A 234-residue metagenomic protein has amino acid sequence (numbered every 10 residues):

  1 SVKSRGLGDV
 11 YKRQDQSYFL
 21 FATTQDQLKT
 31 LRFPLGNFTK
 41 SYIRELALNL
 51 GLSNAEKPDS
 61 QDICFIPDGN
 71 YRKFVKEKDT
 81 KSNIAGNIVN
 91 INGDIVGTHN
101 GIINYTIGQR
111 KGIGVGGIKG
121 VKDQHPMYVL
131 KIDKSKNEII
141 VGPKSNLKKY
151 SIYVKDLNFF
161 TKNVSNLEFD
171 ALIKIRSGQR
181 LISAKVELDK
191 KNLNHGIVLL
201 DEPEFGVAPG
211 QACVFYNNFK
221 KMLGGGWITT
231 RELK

Functional and structural regions predicted by a protein language model:
S1-Y11: Single conserved hydrophobic/aromatic residue that forms the stacking wall/gate of nucleotide- or nucleobase-binding
D9-K234: AMP-forming adenylation/ATP pyrophosphatase catalytic core
